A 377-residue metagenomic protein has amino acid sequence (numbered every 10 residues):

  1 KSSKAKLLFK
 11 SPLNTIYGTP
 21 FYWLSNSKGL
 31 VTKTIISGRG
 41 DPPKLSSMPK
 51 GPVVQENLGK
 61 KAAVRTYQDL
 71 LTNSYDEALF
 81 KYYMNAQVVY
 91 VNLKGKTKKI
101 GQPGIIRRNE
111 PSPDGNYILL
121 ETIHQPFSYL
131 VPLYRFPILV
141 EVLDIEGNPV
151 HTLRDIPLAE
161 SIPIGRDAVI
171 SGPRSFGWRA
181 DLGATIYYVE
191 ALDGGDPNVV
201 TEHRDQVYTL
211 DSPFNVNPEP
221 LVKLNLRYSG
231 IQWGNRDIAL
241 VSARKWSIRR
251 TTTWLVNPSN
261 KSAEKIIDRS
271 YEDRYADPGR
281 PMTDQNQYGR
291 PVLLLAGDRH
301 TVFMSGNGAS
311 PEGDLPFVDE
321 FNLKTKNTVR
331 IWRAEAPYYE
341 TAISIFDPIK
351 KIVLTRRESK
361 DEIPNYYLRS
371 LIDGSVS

Functional and structural regions predicted by a protein language model:
K1-S375: Beta-propeller folds
